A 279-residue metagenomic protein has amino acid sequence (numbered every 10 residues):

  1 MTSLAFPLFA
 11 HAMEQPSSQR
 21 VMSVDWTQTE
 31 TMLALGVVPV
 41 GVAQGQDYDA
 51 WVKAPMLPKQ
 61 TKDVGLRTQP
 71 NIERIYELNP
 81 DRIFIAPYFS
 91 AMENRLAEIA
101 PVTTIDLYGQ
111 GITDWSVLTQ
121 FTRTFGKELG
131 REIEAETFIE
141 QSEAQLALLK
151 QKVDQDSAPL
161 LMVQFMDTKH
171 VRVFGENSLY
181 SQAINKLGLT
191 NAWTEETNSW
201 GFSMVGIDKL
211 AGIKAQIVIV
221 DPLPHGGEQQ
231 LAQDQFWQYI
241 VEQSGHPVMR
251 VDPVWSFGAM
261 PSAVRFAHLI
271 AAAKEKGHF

Functional and structural regions predicted by a protein language model:
M1-T2: N-terminal export leaders
A5-H11: N-terminal signal peptide c-region/cleavage motif recognized by signal peptidases
H11-V21: Cleaved targeting-peptide boundary
S18, D25, T29-L33, I72 (+12 more regions): Extracytoplasmic/secreted envelope proteins and their assembly/folding machinery, especially bacterial periplasmic
Q19-R20, V24, Q120, I217-F279: Structured C-terminal subdomain patch of bacterial secreted/periplasmic proteins
R20, E98-M166, W193-T194, S256 (+1 more regions): Extracytoplasmic substrate-binding proteins
R20-M22, W26-R74, L78: A short, structured surface patch at a secondary-structure boundary
K53-L107, K152-R250: Binding-cleft/active-site segments that stabilize strongly anionic ligands or cofactors
